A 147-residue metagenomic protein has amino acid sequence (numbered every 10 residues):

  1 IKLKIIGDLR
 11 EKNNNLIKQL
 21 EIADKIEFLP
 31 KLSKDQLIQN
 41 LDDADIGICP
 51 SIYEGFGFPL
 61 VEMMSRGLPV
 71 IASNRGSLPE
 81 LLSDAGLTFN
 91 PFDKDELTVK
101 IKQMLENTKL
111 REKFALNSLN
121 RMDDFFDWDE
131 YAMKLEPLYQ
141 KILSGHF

Functional and structural regions predicted by a protein language model:
K2-N14, P30: Glycosyltransferase donor-sugar binding loop
N14-I38: Nucleotide-activated donor-binding/catalytic signature segment of Leloir-type glycosyltransferases, i.e., the conserved
I52: Aromatic "clamp/platform" in nucleotide-sugar-dependent glycosyltransferases that forms part of the donor/acceptor
G57-L60, L78: Short glycine/serine-rich donor-binding loops of glycosyltransferases
P69-A72: Short hydrophobic beta-strand element within catalytic cores of glycosyltransferases and related nucleotide-activated
L87-K94, Q103-T108: Conserved acidic donor-binding segment of nucleotide-sugar-dependent glycosyltransferases
K109-Q140: A charged, aromatic-enriched C-terminal amphipathic alpha-helix characteristic of glycosyltransferases across folds
